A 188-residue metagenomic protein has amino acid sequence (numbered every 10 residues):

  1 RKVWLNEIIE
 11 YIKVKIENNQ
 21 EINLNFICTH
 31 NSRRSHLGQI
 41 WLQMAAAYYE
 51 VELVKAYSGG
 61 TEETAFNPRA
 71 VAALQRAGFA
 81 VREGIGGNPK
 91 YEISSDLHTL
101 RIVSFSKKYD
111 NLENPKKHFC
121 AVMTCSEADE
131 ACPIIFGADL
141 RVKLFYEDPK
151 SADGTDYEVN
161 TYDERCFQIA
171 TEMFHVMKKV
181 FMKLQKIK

Functional and structural regions predicted by a protein language model:
R1-K188: Short polar/charged helix/loop
